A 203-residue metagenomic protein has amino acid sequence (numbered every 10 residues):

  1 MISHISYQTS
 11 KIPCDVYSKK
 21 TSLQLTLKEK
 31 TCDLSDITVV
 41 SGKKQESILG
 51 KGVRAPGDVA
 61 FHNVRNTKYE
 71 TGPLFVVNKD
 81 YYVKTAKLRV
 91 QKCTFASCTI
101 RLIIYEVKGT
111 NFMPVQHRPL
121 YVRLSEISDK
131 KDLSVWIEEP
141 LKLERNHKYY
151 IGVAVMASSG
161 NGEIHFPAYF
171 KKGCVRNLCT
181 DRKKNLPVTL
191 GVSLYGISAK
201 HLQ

Functional and structural regions predicted by a protein language model:
M1-C14: A short, solvent-exposed loop/turn motif at the edges and junctions of modular extracellular/periplasmic domains
I5-Y7, Y105-F112: Change "in extracellular beta-sheet-rich domains … of secreted and cell-surface proteins" to "in beta-sheet-rich domains
T9-S10, P56-D58, Y69-P73, K87 (+2 more regions): Short structured motifs
C14, V115-I127: Solvent-exposed serine/threonine-rich low-complexity stretches and specific carbohydrate-binding patches
V16-S41: Extracellular beta-sheet/turn segments enriched in Thr/Pro/Gly and aliphatic residues
S18, V76-K79, F95, E126-K130 (+1 more regions): Surface-exposed coil/turn segments at beta-strand junctions on protein surfaces, enriched
L23-T26, D129-L141: Exposed aromatic-hydrophobic patches
D33-K108, K148, A154-Q203: Beta-sheet-rich sandwich/jelly-roll-like modules and their strand-loop junctions
